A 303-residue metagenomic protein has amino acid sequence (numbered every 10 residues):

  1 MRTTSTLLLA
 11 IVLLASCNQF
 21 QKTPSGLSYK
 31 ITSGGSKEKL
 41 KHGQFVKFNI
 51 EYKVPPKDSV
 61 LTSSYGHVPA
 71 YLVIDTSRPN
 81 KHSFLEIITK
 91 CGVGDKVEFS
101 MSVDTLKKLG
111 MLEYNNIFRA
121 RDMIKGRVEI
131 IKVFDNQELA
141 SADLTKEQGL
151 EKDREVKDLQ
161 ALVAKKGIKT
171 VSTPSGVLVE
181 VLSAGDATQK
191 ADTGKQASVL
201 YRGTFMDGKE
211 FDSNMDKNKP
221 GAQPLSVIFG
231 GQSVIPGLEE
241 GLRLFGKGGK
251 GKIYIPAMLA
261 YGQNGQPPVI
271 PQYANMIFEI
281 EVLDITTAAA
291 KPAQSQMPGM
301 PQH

Functional and structural regions predicted by a protein language model:
T4-L14: Sec-dependent N-terminal signal peptides
C17-H303: Cross-family detector of peptidyl-prolyl cis-trans isomerase
